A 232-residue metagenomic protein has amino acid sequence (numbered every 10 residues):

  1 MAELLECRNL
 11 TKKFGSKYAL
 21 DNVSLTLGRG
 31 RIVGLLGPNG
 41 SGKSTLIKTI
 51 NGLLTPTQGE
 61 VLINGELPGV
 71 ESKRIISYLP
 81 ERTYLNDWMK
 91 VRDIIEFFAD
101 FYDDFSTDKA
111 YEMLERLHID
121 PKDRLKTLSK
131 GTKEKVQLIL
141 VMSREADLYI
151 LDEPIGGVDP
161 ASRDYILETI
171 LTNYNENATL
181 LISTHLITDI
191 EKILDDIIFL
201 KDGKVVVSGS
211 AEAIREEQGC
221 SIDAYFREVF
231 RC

Functional and structural regions predicted by a protein language model:
V33-P38: The feature captures the beta-strand-to-loop junction immediately N-terminal to the Walker
N51: Helix-to-loop junction immediately C-terminal to a conserved catalytic motif
G59-S72: Conserved ABC transporter NBD signature motif
E81-V136: ABC-family P-loop ATPase nucleotide-binding domains
Y149-E153, V158: Catalytic Walker B motif of ABC-type/P-loop ATPase nucleotide-binding domains
S208-G209: ABC ATPase "signature
